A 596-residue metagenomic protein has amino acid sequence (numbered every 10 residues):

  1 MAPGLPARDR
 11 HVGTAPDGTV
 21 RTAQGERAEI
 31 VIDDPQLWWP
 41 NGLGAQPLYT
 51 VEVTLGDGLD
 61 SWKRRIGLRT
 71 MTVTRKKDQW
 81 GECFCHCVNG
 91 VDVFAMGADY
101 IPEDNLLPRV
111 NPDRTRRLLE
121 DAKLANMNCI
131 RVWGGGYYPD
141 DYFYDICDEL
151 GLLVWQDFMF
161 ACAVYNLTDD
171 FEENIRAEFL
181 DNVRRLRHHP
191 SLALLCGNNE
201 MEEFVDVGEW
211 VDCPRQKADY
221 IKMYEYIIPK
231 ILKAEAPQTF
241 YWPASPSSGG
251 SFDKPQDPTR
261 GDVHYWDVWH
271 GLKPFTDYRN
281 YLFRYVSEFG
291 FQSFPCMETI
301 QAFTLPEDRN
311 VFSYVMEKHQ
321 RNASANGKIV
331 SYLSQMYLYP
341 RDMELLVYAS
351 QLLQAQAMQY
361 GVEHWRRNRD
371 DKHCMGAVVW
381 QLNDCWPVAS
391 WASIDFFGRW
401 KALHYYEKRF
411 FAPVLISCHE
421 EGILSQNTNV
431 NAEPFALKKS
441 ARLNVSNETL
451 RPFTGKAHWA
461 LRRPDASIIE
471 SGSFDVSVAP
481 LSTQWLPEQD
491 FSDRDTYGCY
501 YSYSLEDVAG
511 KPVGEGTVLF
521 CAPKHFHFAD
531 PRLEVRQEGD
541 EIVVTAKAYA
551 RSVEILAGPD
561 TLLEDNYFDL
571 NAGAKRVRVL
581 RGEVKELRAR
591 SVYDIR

Functional and structural regions predicted by a protein language model:
M1-C129, C374, R399, Y405-R596: Secreted/periplasmic carbohydrate-active enzymes, especially glycoside hydrolases
P35-L37, L59-A163, E172-L194, Q320-A355: Active-site-adjacent substrate/metal-binding segments within catalytic domains of carbohydrate-active enzymes
Y49, G90, C147, L195 (+5 more regions): Conserved, mostly hydrophobic/aromatic
T54-G56, Y142, I146-L150, R185 (+6 more regions): Alpha-helical structural signal in soluble globular domains
T74, P102-N105, Y137-D140, A161-V164 (+8 more regions): Flexible loop/turn segments at secondary-structure boundaries
F94-A95, C129-V132, L153-Q156, A193-G197 (+4 more regions): Structural recognition of the beta-strand scaffold that forms the well-ordered cores of secreted hydrolase catalytic
E149, Y165-K254, L353, F397-G398: Active-site neighborhood of glycoside hydrolase catalytic domains
K230-K233, S245-P255, R260-F453: Substrate-binding clefts and catalytic carboxylate motifs of secreted carbohydrate-active enzymes
